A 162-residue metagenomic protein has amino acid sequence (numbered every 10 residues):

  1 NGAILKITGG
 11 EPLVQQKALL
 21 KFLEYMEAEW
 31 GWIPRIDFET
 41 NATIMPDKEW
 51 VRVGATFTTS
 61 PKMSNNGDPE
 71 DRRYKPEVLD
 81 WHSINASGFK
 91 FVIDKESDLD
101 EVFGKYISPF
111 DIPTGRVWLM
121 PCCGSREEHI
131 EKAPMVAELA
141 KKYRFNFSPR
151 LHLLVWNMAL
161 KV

Functional and structural regions predicted by a protein language model:
N1-L5: Conserved alpha-helical substructure of the radical SAM core
V14-V162: Conserved AdoMet/S-adenosylmethionine-binding subsite of the radical SAM
